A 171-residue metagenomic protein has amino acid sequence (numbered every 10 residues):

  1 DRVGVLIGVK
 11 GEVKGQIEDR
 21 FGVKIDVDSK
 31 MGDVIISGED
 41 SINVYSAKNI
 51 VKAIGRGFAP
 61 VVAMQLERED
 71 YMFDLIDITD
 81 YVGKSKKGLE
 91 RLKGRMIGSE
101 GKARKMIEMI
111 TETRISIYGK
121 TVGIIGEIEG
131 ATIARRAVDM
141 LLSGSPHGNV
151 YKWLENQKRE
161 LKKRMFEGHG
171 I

Functional and structural regions predicted by a protein language model:
D1-I171: RNA-contacting regions in translation and RNA-metabolism proteins, encompassing KH/S1 modules where present
